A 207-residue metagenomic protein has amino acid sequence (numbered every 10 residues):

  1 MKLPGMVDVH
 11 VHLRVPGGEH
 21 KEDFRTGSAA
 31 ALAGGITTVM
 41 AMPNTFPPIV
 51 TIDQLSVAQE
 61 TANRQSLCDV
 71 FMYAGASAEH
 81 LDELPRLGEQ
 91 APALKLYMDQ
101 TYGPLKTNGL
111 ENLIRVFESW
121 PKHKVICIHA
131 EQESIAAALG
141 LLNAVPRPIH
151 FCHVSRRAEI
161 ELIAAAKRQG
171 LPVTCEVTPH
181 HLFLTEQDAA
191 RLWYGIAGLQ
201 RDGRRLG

Functional and structural regions predicted by a protein language model:
M1-K2, G18, A58, A62 (+5 more regions): Functionally constrained cores in energy, signaling, and assembly domains
M1-Q65: Metal-associated gating/positioning segment near the N- to mid-region
P4-M6, F71, V125, P172: Hydrophobic "anchor" residues on beta-strands that sit immediately upstream of conserved functional sites
H10, A31, G35, V70 (+3 more regions): Conserved, mostly hydrophobic/aromatic
L13, A76, V154: Hydrophobic pocket-lining residues within nucleotide cofactor-binding pockets
P16, M42-L67, M72-E79, A91 (+2 more regions): Active-site loop-to-helix "anion-binding N-cap" substructures in soluble metabolic enzymes
H20-S28, S77-L87: Short, acidic/polar
D82-Y97, Y102-G207: Histidine/acidic residue-rich metal-binding segments in metalloenzymes
